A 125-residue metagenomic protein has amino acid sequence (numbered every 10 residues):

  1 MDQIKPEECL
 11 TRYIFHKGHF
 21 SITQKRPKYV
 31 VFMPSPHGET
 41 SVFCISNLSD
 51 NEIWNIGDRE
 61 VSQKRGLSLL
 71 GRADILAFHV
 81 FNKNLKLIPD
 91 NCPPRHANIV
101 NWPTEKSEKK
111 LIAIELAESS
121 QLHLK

Functional and structural regions predicted by a protein language model:
M1-C9, G18-K125: Conserved NAD+-utilizing ADP-ribose enzyme module
